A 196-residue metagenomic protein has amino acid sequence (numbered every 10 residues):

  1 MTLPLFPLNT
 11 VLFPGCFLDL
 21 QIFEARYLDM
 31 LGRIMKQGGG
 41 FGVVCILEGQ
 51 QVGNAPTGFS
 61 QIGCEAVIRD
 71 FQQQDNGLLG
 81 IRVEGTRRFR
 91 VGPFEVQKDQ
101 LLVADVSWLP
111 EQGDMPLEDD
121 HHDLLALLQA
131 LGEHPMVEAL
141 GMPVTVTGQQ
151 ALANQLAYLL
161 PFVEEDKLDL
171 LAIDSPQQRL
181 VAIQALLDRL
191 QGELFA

Functional and structural regions predicted by a protein language model:
M1-A196: N-terminal low-complexity, acidic/polar interaction/targeting segments
